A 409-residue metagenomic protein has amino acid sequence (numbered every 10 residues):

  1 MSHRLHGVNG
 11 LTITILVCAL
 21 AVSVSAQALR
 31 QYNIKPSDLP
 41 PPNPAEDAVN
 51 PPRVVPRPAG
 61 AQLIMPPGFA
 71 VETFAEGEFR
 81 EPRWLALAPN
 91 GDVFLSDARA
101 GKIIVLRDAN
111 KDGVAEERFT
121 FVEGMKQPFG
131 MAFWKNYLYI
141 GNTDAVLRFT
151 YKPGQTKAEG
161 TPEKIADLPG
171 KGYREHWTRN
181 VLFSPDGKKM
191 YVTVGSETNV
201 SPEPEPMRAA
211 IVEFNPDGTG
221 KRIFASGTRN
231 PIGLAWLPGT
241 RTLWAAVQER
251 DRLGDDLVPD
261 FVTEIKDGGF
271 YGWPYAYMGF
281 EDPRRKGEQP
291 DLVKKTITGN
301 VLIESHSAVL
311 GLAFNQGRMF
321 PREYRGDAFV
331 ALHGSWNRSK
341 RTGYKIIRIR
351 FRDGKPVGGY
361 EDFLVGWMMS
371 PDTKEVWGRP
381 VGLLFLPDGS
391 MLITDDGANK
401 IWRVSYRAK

Functional and structural regions predicted by a protein language model:
T12-S23: Bacterial N-terminal signal peptides
Q27-P67, T178, S196-N199, P206-A209 (+6 more regions): Beta-propeller domain segments
A75-E78, T120-G124, I165-Y173, I223-G227 (+3 more regions): Surface loop/turn motifs at the tips and blade-to-blade linkers of beta-strand repeat domains
R83, I104-K135: Blade-loop segments of beta-propeller domains
D92-F94, Y137-I140, K189-T193, T242-A246 (+2 more regions): Conserved beta-propeller blade signature
A100, A115, T143, E159 (+4 more regions): A detector of repeated loop/turn-to-beta-strand junctions in beta-rich toroidal repeat architectures
R118, Q127, A132, D144-S184 (+1 more regions): Asp-box/WD-like beta-propeller blade repeats and closely related beta-sheet repeat scaffolds
